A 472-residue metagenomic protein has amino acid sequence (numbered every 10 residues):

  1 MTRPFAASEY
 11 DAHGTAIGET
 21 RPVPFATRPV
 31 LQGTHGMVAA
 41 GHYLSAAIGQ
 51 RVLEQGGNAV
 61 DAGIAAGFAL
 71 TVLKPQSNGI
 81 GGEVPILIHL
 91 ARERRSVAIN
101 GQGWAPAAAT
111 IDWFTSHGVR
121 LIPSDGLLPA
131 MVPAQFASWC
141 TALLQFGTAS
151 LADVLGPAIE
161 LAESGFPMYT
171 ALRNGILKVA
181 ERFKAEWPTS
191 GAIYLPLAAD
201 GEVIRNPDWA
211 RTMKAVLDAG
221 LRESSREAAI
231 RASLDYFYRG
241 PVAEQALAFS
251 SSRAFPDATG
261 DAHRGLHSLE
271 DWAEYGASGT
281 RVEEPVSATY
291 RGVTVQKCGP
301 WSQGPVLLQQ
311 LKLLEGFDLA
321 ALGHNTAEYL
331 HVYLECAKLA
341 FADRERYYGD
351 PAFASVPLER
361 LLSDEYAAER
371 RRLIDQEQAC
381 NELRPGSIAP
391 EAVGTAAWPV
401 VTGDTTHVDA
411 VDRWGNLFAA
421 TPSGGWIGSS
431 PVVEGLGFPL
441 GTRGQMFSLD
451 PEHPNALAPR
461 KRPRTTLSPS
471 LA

Functional and structural regions predicted by a protein language model:
T2-A47, R51, G57-A232, F237-V295 (+5 more regions): Noncatalytic scaffold domains of N-terminal-nucleophile
T15-G18, N206, A243, L247 (+5 more regions): Internal maturation/activation junctions in enzymes
V72-A98, R253-E270, V411-A472: Active-site rim segments in enzyme catalytic domains, especially the processed small/beta chain of N-terminal
T141-T148, E160, S164, D218 (+7 more regions): Short, well-ordered loop/turn and helix-capping segments at boundaries between secondary-structure elements and domains
R281-V282, T402-T405, T465-L467: Short, small/polar residue-rich loop motifs at catalytic or cofactor-binding pockets
S287, H407-V408, S470: Short, surface-exposed charged micro-motifs
P305: Flexible, polar/acidic helix-loop-strand segments at domain edges
Q309: Protein kinase glycine-rich loop
